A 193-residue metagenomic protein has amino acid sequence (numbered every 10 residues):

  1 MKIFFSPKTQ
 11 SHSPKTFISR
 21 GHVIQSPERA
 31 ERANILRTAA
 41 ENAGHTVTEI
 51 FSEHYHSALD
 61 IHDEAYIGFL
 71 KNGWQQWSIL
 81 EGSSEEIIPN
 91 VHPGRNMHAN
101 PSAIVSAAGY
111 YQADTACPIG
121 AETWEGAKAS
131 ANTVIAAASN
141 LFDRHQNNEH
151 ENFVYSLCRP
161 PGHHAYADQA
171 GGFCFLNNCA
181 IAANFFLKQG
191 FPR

Functional and structural regions predicted by a protein language model:
M1-R193: HDAC/HDAC-like amidohydrolase catalytic core signature
